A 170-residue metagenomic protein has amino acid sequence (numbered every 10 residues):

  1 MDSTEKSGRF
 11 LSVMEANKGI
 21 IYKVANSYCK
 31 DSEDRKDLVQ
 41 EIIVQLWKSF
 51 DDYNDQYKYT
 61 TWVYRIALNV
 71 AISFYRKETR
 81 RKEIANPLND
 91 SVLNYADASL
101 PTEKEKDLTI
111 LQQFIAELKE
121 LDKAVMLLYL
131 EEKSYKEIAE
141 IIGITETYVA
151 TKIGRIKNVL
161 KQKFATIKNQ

Functional and structural regions predicted by a protein language model:
M1-K23, S27, K36: A short, charge-rich alpha-helical start-of-domain segment used by transcription regulators
S3, I43-K58, K77-E78: Sigma70-family region 2
K23, D37-V44, Y57-N69: Structural recognition of an alpha-helix C-terminal capping motif at a helix-to-coil junction
I42, I66, V125-M126, I138-A139 (+1 more regions): Hydrophobic positions on the alpha-helical face of helix-turn-helix-like DNA-binding modules
D52, R65-N86, K104: Arg/Lys-rich amphipathic alpha helix in sigma70-family domain 2
R81-L108, S134-Y135: Internal acidic/polar
E117-Y135, I141: Short amphipathic alpha helix immediately N-terminal
I142-T166: DNA-recognition helix of helix-turn-helix
